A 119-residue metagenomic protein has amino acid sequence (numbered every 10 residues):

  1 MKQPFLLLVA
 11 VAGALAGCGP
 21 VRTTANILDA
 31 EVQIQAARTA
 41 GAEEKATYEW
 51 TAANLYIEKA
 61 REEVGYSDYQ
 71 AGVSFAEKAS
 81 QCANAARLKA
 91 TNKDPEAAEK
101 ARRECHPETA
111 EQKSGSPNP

Functional and structural regions predicted by a protein language model:
M1-C18: Sec-dependent bacterial lipoprotein signal peptides
C18-P119: Long, charged/polar, soluble alpha-helical segments
